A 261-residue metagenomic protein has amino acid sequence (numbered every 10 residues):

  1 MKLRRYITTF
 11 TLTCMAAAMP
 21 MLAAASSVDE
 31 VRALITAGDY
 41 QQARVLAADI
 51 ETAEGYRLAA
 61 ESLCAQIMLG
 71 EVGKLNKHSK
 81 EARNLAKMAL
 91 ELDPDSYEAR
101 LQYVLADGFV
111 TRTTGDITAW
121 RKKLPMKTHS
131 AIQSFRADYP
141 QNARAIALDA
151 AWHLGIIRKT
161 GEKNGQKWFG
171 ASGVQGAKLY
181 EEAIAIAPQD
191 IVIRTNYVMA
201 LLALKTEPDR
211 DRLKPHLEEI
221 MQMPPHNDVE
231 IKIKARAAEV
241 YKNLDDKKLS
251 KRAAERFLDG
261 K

Functional and structural regions predicted by a protein language model:
M1-R5: N-terminal secretory signal peptides that target proteins for export/translocation
T9-P20: Bacterial N-terminal signal peptides
L22-L69: N-terminal leader/linker segments that initiate helical-solenoid repeat arrays
S26-D29, R57, L101, A147 (+1 more regions): Alpha-helical tetratricopeptide repeat
A33-L34, A60-L92, Q102-D138, D149-I186 (+5 more regions): Short coil/linker segments at helix-helix boundaries
R144-L148, I191-A200, A235: Amphipathic alpha-helical protein-interaction segments enriched in hydrophobic
